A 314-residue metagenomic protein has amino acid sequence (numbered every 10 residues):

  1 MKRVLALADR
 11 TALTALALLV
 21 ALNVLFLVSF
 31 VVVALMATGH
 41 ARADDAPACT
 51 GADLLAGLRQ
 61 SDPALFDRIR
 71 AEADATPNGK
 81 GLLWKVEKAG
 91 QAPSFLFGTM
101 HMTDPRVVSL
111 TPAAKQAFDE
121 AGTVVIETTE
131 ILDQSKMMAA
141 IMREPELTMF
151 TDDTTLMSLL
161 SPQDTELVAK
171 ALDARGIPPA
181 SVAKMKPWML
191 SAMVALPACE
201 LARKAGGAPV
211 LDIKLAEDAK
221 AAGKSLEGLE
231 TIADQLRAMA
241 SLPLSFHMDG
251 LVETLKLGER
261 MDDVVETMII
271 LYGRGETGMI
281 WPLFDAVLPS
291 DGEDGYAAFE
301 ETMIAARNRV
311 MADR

Functional and structural regions predicted by a protein language model:
M1-L18: N-terminal secretory signal peptides that target proteins for export/translocation
V20-A37: Bacterial N-terminal signal peptides
G39-R42: Sec/Tat signal peptide C-region and signal peptidase I cleavage site
D44-A306: Structured, acidic catalytic/metal-binding patches in enzyme active sites
A306-R314: A short, acidic, amphipathic alpha-helical segment used as a generic capping/interface helix at domain edges
